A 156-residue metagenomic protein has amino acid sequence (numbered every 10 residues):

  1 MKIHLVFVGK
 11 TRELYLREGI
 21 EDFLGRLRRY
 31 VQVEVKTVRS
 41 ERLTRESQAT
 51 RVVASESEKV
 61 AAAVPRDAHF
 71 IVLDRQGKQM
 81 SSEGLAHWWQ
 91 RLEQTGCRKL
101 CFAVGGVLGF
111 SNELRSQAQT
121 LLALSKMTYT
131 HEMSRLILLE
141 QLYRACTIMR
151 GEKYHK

Functional and structural regions predicted by a protein language model:
M1-I3, V31, A68, Q117-Q119: Short glycine-/polar-rich loops that comprise or flank the Walker A/P-loop and associated switch/sensor motifs
M1-L27: N-terminal beta1-alpha1 ligand-phosphate binding loop
L5, I71, G105, L138: Conserved RecA-like P-loop NTPase ATPase core
V6-V8, K36-V38, A103: Short hydrophobic segments within beta-strands
T11, R75-K78, G106-G109: Short glycine-rich anion-binding loops that position phosphate/pyrophosphate groups of nucleotides and phosphorylated
R17-I20, S82-A86, R115, R135: Conserved strand-to-helix beginnings and helix N-cap segments that scaffold or border functional pockets
Q32, K36-L100: S-adenosyl-L-methionine/SAH cofactor-binding core of RNA-modifying enzymes
L108, N112-K156: Structured adenosyl-cofactor binding patch, chiefly the S-adenosyl-L-methionine
